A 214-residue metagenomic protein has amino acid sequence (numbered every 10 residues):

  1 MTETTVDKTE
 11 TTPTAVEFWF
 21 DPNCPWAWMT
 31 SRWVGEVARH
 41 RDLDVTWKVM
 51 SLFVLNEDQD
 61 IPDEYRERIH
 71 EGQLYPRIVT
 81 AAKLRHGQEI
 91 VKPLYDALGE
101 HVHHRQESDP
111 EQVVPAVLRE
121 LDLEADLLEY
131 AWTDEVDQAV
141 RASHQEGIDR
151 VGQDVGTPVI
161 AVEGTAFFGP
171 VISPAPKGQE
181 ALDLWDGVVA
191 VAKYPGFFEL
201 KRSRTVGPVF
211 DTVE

Functional and structural regions predicted by a protein language model:
E3-K8: Replace "small metal-dependent catalytic modules" with "small catalytic or cofactor-binding modules
E10, V37-R39, G152: A generic structural signal for short, solvent-exposed coil/turn residues that cap or connect secondary-structure
T12, F20: Short metal-coordination and nucleic-acid-contact micro-motifs, chiefly zinc-binding Cys/His arrays
W19, W28-P115, G187-V191, E199-R202 (+1 more regions): Structural alpha/beta surface segment adjacent to cysteine/selenocysteine redox centers across thiol/disulfide enzymes
P25: Cys/His/Pro-rich metal-binding microdomains
W33, E111-E214: C-terminal cap of thioredoxin/glutaredoxin-like
